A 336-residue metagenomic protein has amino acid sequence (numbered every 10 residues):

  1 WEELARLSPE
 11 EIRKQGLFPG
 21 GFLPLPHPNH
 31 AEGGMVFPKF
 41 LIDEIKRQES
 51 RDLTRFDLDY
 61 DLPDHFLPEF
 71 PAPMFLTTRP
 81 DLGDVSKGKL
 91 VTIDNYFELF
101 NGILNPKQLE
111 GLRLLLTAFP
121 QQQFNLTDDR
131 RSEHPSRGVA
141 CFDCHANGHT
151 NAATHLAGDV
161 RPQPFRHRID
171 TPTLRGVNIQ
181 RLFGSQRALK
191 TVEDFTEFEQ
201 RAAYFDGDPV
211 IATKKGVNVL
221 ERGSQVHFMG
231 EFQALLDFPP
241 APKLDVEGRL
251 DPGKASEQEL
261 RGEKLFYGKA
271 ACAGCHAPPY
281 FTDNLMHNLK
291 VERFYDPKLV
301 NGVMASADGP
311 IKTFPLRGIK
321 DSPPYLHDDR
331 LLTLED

Functional and structural regions predicted by a protein language model:
W1-D336: Periplasmic c-type cytochrome electron-transfer domains
